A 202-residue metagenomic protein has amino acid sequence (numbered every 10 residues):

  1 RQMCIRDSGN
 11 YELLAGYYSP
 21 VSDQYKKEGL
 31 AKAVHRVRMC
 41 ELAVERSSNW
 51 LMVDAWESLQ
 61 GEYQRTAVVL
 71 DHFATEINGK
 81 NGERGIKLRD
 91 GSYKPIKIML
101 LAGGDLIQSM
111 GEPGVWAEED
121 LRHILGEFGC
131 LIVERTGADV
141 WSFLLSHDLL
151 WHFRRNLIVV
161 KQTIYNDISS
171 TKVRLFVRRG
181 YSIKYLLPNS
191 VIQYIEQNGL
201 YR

Functional and structural regions predicted by a protein language model:
Q2-R202: Nucleotidyltransferase catalytic core that binds NTPs
